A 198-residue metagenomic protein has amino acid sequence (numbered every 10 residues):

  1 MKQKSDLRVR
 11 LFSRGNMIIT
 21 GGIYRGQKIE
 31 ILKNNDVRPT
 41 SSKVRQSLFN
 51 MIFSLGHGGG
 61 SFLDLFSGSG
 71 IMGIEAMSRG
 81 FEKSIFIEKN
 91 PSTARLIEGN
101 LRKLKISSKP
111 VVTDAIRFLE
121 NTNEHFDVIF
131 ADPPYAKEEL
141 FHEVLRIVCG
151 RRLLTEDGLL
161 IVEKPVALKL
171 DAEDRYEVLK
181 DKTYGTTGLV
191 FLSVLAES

Functional and structural regions predicted by a protein language model:
K2-S198: Class I S-adenosyl-L-methionine-dependent methyltransferase catalytic core
